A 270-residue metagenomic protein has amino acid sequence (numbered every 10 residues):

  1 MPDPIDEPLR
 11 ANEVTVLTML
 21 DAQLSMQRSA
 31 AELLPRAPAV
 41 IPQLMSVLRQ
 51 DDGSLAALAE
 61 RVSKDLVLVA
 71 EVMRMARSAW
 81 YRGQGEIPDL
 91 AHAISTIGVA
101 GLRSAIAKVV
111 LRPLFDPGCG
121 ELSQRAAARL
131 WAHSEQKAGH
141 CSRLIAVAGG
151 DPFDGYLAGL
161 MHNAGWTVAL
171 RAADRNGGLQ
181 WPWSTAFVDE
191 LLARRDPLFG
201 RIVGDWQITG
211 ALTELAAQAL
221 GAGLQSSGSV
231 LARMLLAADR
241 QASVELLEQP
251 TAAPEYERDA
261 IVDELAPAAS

Functional and structural regions predicted by a protein language model:
M1-R175, P182-S270: Conserved alpha-helical "signature site" that marks functionally important helical segments or helix/loop junctions
